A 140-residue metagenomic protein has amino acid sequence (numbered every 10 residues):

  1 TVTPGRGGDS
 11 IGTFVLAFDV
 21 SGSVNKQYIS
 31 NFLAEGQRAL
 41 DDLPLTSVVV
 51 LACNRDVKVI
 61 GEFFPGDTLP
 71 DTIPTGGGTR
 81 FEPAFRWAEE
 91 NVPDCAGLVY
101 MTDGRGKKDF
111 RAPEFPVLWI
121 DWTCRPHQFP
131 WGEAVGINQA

Functional and structural regions predicted by a protein language model:
T1-V15, V24-N25: Acidic, polar low-complexity linker/tail segments
V2, R6, A34-G36, A84: Residue-level detector of functional hotspots within protein domains
S10-F18, Y28-L43, C95-T102, P113-T123: A short alpha/beta connector and helix-capping loop motif
V20-S21, Y28-L69: Redox- and metal-dependent alpha/beta enzyme cores, enriched for Fe-S-associated oxidoreductases and cofactor-handling
G22, V135: Flexible, active-site-adjacent loop/turn segments at secondary-structure boundaries
N25, K107-R111: Extracytoplasmic/secreted cell-surface and envelope-processing proteins
L45-S47, E114, W131: A generic structural signal for alpha->beta connector loops
V49, N54-K108, D121-P130, G136-A140: Von Willebrand factor
